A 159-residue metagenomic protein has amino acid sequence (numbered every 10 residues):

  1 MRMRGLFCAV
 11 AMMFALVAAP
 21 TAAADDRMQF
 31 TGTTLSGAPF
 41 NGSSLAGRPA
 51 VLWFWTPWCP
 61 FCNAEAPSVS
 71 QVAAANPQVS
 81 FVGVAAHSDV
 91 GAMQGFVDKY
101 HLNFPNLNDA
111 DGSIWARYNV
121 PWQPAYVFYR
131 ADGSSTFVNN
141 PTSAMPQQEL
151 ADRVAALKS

Functional and structural regions predicted by a protein language model:
M1-C8: Bacterial N-terminal signal peptides that target proteins for export
C8-M12, L16: Hydrophobic helical h-region of N-terminal Sec-dependent signal peptides in bacterial secretory/periplasmic proteins
F14, P20-G42: N-terminal "domain-start" segment that seeds a small globular fold
N41-N63, V69: Short active-site neighborhood of thiol/selenol oxidoreductases, capturing the structured segment around
V51-L52, F81, Y126: Hydrophobic beta-strand anchors of alpha/beta hydrolase catalytic cores
N63-Y100, A110: Structural microenvironment flanking redox-active thiols in thiol-disulfide oxidoreductases
D98-L102, A110-A156: Thiol/disulfide oxidoreductase modules built on the thioredoxin-like
